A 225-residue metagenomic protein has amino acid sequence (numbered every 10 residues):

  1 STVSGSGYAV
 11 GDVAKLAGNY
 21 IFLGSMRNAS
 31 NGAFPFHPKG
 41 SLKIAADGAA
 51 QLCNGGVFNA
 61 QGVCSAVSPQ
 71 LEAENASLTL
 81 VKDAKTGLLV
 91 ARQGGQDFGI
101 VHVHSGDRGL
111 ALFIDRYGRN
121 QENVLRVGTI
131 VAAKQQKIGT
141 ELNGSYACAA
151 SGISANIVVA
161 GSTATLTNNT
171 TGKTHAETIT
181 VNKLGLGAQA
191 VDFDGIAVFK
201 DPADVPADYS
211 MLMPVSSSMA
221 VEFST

Functional and structural regions predicted by a protein language model:
S1-T225: Mature soluble binding/inhibitory domains
